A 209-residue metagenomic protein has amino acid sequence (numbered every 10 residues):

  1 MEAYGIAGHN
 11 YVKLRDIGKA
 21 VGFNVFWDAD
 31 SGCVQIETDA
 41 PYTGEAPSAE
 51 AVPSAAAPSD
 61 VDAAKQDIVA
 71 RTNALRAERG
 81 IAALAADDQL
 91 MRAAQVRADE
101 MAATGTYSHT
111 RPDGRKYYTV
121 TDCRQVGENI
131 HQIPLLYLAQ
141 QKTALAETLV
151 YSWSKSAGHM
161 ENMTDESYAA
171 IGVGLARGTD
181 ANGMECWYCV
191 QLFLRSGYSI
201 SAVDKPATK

Functional and structural regions predicted by a protein language model:
M1-A56: Primary recognition of N-terminal secretory signal peptides and signal-anchoring hydrophobic helices
E2-A7, V52-A63, A77-D87, N129-T143 (+1 more regions): Second-shell loop/turn segments in exported
V12-D16, A63, D67-A74, A85 (+6 more regions): Extracytoplasmic/secreted proteins, especially bacterial periplasmic and envelope-associated proteins
K19-F23, N73-I81, Q95-T106, L135 (+3 more regions): Sec-exported extracytoplasmic/periplasmic mature domains
G44-N73, T208: N-terminal low-complexity, Pro/Thr/Ser-rich intrinsically disordered segments that act as propeptides or flexible
D60-T119, E166-G172, A176-G178: Short, well-ordered surface patches within globular domains
K116-Y198: A well-ordered secondary-structure block
L194-K209: Short, low-complexity, Pro/Ser/Thr/Gly-rich segments in the mature regions of secreted, periplasmic
